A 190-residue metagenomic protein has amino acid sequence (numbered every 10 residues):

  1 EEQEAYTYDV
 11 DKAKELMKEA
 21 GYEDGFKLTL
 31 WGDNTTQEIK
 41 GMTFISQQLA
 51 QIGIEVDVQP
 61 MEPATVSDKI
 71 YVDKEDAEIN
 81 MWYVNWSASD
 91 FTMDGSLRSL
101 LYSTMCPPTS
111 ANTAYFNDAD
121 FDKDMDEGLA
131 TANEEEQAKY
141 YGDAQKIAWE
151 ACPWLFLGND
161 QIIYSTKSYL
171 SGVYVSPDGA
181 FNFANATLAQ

Functional and structural regions predicted by a protein language model:
E1-D11, Y22, Y71-A77, R98-D126 (+2 more regions): Short, solvent-exposed loop/beta-turn-alpha elements that line the ligand-binding surface or hinge of extracytoplasmic
E1-Q47, Q51, D120-K123, K139 (+2 more regions): Append "and occasionally in soluble cytosolic enzymes with long acidic Gly/Pro-rich linkers
E19-K40, E78-N85, T131-K167: Bilobed periplasmic-binding protein-like "clamshell/Venus-flytrap" ligand-binding domains
L30, L49, I70, L97 (+3 more regions): Hydrophobic, well-ordered secondary-structure elements that form the walls of internal hydrophobic environments
L30, V58-P60, P108: A structural preference for short, hydrophobic beta-strand core positions in alpha/beta folds
G41-M42, M93-L97, Y169: Short, solvent-exposed loop/turn and secondary-structure capping segments
Q47-T104, Y140: Periplasmic binding protein-like
A50, I54, Y71, E75 (+5 more regions): Hydrophobic alpha-helix feature that most strongly marks membrane-spanning transmembrane helices and their immediate
